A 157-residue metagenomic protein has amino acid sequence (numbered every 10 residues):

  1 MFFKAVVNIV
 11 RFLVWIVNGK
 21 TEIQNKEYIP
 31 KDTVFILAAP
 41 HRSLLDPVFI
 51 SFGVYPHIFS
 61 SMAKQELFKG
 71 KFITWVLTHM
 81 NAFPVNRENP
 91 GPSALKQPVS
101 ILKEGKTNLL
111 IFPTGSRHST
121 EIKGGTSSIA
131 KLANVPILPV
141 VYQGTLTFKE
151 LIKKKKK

Functional and structural regions predicted by a protein language model:
M1-Q24, K71-M80: A transmembrane-helix-recognition feature enriched in membrane-embedded lipid enzymes and envelope glyco-/phospholipid
F3, I29-N89: Catalytic core of membrane glycerolipid acyltransferases/transacylases, capturing the structured, soluble-facing
G19, E88-P92, S119: A conditional alpha-helix N-cap/helix-loop micro-motif detector
V34-I36, K106-F112, L138: Residue-level preference for the first positions of well-ordered beta-strands
G70-I73, A94-K96, F148-K149: Short, charged, surface-exposed secondary-structure boundary motifs
A82-L109: Helix-adjacent hinge/juxtasegments
V99-S127, A133: Catalytic-site beta-strand/loop segments enriched in glycine and acidic/polar residues
S119-K157: A cross-family acyltransferase "interaction/gating" segment
